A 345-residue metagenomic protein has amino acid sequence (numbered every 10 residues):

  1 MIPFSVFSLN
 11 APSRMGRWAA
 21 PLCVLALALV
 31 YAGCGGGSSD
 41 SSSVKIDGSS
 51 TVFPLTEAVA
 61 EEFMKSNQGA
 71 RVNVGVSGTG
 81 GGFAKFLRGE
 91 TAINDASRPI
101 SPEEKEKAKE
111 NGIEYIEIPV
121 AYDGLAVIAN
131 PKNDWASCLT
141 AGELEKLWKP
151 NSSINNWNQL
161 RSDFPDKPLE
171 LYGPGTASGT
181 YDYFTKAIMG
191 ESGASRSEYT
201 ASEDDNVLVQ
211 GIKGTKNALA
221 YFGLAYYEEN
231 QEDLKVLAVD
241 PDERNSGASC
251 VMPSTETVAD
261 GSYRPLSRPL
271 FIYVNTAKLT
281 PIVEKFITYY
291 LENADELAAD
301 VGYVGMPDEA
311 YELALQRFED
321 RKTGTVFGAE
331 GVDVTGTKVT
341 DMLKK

Functional and structural regions predicted by a protein language model:
M1-V44, K345: Short, low-complexity disordered leader/linker segments with a strong preference for bacterial N-terminal type II
C34-K345: Flexible loop/hinge segments at secondary-structure junctions
